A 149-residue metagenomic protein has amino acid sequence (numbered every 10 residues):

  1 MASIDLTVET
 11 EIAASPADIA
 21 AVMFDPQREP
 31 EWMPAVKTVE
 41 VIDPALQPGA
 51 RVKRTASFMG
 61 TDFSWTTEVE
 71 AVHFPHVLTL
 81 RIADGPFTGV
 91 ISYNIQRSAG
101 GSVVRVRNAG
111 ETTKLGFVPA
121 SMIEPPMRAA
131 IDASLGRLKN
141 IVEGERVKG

Functional and structural regions predicted by a protein language model:
M1-Q47: Hydrophobic ligand-binding cavity/cleft-lining segments
A2-S3, P16-A17, N140-G149: Generic C-terminal helix-cap and adjacent flexible tail
S3-E11, R51-K53, S64, V77 (+2 more regions): Intrinsic-disorder/low-complexity, polar/charged segments enriched in Ser/Thr/Lys/Arg/Asp/Glu/Gln
V8-T10, V41, W65-A71, I82 (+1 more regions): Hydrophobic/aromatic beta-strand elements that line small-molecule binding cavities or substrate pockets in beta-rich
I12-A14, F58-G60, G110-K114: Beta-strand elements of well-folded, non-transmembrane domains
A13-A17, P44-Q47, E70-P75, N94-V103: A short, structured loop/turn motif at beta-sheet edges
V52-S57, L78-D84: Short beta-strand segments that buttress and anchor functional surface loops
T79-A133, L138-N140, G149: Beta-strand/loop substructures that line and gate deep hydrophobic ligand-binding cavities in soluble
